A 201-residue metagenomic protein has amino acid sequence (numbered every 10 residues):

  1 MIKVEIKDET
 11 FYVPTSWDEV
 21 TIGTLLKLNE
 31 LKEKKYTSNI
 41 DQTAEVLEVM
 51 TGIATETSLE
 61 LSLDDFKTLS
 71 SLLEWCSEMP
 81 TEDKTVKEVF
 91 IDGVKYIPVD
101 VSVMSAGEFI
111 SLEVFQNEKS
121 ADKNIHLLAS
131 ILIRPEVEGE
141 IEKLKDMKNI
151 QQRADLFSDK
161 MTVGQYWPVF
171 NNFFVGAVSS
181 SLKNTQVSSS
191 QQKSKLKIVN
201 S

Functional and structural regions predicted by a protein language model:
M1-S201: Charged interaction scaffolds used for protein-protein
